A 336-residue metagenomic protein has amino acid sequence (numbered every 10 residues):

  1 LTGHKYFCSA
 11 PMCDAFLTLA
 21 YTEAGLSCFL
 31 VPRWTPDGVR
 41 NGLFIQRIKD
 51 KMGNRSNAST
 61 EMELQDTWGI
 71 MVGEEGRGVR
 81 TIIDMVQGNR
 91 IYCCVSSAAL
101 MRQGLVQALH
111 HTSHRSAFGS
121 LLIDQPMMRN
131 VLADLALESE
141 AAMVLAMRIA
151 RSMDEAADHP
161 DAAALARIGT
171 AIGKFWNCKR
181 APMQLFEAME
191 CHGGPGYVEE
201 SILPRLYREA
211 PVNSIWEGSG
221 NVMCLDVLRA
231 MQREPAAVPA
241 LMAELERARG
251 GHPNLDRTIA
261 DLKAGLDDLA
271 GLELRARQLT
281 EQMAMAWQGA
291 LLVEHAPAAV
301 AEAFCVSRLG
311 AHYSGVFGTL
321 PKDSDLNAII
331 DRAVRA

Functional and structural regions predicted by a protein language model:
T2-G42: A short core secondary-structure module
Y6-P11, Y92, V212-W216: Glycine-rich phosphate/pyrophosphate-binding beta-alpha loops
D37-G42, Q46, E61-N89, V106-I123 (+2 more regions): A glycine-rich, basic-preceded beta-loop-alpha segment at the flavin cofactor/substrate interface of flavin-utilizing
Q46-I48, M71-M85, H110-P126, I149-A166 (+2 more regions): Conserved catalytic-core motifs characterized by acidic clusters
E140-K174, M189-E190, K263-A276, T280: C-terminal helix-coil-helix/basic helical segment that borders enzyme active sites and/or dimer interfaces and provides
R167-A243, E302, S307, A311-A336: Alpha-helix capping/hinge segments and adjacent helical runs
M231-E234, E244-A336: C-terminal amphipathic alpha-helical interaction region
